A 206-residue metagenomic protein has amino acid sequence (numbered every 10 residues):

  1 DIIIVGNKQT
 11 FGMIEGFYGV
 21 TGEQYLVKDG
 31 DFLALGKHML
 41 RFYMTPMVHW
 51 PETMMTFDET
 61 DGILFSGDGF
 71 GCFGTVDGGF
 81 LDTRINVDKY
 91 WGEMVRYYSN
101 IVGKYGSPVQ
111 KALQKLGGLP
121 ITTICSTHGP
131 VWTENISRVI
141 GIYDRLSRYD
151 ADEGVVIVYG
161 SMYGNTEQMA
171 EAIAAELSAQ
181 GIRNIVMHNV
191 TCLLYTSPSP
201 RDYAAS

Functional and structural regions predicted by a protein language model:
D1-L33: Active-site HxH/HxHxD metal-binding segment of metal-dependent hydrolases
M39-S126, W132-E134: Metallo-beta-lactamase
C125-D150: Short N-terminal or domain-adjacent regulatory/targeting segments
S161-M162: Residue-level signal for short, function-critical loop segments
T166: Glycine-rich phosphate/diphosphate-binding loop of Rossmann-like nucleotide-binding domains
E171-N184: Short helix-loop-beta junction
R183-L194: A short, well-structured beta->alpha microelement
Y195-A205: Single conserved hydrophobic/aromatic residue that forms the stacking wall/gate of nucleotide- or nucleobase-binding
